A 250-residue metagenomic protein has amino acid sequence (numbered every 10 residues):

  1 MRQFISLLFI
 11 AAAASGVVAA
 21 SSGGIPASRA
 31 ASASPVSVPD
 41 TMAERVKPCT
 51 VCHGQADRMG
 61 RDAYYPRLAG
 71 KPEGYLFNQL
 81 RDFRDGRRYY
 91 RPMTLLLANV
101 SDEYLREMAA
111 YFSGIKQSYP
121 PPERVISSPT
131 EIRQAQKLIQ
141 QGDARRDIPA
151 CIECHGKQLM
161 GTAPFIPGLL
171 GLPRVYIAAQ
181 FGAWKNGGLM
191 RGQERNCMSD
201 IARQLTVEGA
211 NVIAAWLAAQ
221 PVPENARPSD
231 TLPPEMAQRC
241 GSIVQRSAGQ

Functional and structural regions predicted by a protein language model:
M1-S37, R81, D85, A219-E224 (+1 more regions): N-terminal export/targeting leaders of redox proteins
S21-V46, A56-Y64, K116-R145, G241-R246 (+1 more regions): Electrostatic cytochrome c docking/interface patches
A30-G70, Y75, Q79-D82, Y89 (+2 more regions): N-terminal Sec/ER secretory leader and immediately downstream segment of secreted/extracellular precursors
V36-T50, G70-Y75, I139-I152, T162-Q180 (+2 more regions): Sequence context surrounding c-type heme c attachment/ligation sites in exported
K47-Q55, M108, I148-Q158, I213: The canonical Cys-X-X-Cys-His
A56-D57, P72, L97, D143 (+2 more regions): Structured beta->alpha junctions
G60-R67, D82-V125, A163-G168, G187-Q220 (+1 more regions): Axial heme c-ligation environment in periplasmic c-type cytochrome domains
I139-A144, I152, T206-A210, A215-W216 (+2 more regions): C-type cytochrome heme-c attachment and multiheme electron-transfer modules
